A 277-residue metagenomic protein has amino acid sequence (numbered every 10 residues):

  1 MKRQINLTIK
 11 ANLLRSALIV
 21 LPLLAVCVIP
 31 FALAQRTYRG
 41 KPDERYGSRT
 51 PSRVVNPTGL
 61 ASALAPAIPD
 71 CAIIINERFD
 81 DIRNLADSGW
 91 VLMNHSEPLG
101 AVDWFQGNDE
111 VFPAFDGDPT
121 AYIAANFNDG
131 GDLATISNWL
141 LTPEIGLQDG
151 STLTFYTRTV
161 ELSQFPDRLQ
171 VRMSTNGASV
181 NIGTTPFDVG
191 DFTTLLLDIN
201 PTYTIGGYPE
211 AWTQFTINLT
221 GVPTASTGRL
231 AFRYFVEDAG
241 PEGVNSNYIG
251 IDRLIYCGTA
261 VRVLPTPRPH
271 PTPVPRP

Functional and structural regions predicted by a protein language model:
M1-L14: N-terminal secretory signal peptides that target proteins for export/translocation
A17-V28: Bacterial N-terminal signal peptides
Y46-F127: Extracellular glycan-recognition surfaces and repeat-rich motifs
P69-D70, I74, C257-P277: Residue-level detector of functionally pivotal "anchor" positions at catalytic/ligand-binding pockets or at interdomain
F79, F192-T259: Terminal, low-complexity interaction segments
F79, L140-E161, L169-M173, S226-A239: Extracellular beta-strand-rich recognition modules
A125-S137, Y203-A211: Extracellular beta-rich ligand/substrate-recognition surface
D132-G150, T213-T216: Short beta-strands within extracellular/lumenal beta-sheet-rich domains
